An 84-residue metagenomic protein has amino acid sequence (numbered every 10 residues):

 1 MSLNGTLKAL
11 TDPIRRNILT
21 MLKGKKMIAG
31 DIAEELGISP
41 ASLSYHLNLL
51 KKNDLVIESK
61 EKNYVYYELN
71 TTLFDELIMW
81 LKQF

Functional and structural regions predicted by a protein language model:
M1-L7: Short, Lys/Arg-enriched N-terminal segment that forms or immediately precedes the first helix of a structured domain
L3, V65-F84: Conserved segment of winged-helix/HTH DNA-binding domains
P13, G24-G30: Short capping segments at the starts of secondary-structure elements
R16-T20: Pre-recognition alpha-helix immediately N-terminal to the DNA-recognition helix within helix-turn-helix or winged-helix
M21, E35: Residues within the alpha-helical elements of helix-turn-helix
I28, S39-S42: Helix-turn-helix DNA-binding motif, specifically the short coil turn and the N-cap/start of the second
E34, Y45, K51-K52: Alpha-helical residues within the helix-turn-helix
K51-E61, E68: Beta-hairpin "wing" of winged helix-turn-helix
